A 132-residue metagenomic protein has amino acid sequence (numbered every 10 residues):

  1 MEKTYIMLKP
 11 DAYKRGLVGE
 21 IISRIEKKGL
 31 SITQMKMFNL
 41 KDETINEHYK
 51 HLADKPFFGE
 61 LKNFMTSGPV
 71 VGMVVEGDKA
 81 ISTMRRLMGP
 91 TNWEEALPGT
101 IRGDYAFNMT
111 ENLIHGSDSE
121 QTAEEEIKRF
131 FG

Functional and structural regions predicted by a protein language model:
M1-G132: Non-catalytic terminal and connector segments of soluble metabolic enzymes
